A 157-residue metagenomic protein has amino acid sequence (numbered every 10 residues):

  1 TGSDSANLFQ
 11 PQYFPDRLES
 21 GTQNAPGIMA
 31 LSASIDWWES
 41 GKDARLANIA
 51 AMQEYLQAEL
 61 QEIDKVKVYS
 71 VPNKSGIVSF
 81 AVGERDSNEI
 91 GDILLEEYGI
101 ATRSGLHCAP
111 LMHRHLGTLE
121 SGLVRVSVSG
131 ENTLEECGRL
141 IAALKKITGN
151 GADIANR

Functional and structural regions predicted by a protein language model:
T1-R157: Pyridoxal 5′-phosphate
